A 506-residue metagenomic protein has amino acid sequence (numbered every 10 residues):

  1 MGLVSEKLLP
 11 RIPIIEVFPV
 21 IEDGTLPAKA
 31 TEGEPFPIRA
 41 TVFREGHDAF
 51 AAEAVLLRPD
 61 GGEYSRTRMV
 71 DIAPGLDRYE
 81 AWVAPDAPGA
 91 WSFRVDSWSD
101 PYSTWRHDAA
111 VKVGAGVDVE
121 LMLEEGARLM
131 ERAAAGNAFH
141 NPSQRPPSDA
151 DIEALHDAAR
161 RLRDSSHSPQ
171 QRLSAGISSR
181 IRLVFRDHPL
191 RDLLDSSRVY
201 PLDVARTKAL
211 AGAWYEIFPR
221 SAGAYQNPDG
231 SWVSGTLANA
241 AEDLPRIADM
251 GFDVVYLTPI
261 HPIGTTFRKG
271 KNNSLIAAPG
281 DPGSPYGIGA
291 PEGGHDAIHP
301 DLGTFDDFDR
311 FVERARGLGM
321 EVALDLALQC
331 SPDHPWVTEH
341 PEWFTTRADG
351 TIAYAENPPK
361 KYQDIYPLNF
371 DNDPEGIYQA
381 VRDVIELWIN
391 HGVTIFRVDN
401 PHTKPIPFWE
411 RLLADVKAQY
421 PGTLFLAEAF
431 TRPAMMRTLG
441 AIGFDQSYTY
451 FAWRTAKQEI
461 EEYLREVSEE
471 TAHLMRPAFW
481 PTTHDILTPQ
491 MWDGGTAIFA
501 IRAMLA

Functional and structural regions predicted by a protein language model:
M1-E45, W105-N137: Non-catalytic, glycine-rich low-complexity segments
E45-A84, D108: Aromatic-rich carbohydrate-binding modules that target alpha-glucans
V70-L123, M130-N137, D149-R198: Extended acidic/polar, glycine-enriched regions that form or flank non-catalytic beta-rich accessory modules
L210-G235, I263-F311, T338-E375: Aromatic- and acidic-residue-enriched carbohydrate-binding clefts of CAZyme catalytic domains
A213-Y215, V255-L257, V322-L324, F396 (+3 more regions): Hydrophobic faces of well-ordered beta-strands that scaffold small-molecule active sites in alpha/beta enzyme cores
N239-I263, V393: Catalytic domains of carbohydrate-active enzymes, especially glycoside hydrolases
D333, A414-A506: Conserved alpha/beta catalytic core and glycan-binding cleft of carbohydrate-active enzymes
T346, N369-I442, A472: Active-site neighborhood of glycoside hydrolase catalytic domains
